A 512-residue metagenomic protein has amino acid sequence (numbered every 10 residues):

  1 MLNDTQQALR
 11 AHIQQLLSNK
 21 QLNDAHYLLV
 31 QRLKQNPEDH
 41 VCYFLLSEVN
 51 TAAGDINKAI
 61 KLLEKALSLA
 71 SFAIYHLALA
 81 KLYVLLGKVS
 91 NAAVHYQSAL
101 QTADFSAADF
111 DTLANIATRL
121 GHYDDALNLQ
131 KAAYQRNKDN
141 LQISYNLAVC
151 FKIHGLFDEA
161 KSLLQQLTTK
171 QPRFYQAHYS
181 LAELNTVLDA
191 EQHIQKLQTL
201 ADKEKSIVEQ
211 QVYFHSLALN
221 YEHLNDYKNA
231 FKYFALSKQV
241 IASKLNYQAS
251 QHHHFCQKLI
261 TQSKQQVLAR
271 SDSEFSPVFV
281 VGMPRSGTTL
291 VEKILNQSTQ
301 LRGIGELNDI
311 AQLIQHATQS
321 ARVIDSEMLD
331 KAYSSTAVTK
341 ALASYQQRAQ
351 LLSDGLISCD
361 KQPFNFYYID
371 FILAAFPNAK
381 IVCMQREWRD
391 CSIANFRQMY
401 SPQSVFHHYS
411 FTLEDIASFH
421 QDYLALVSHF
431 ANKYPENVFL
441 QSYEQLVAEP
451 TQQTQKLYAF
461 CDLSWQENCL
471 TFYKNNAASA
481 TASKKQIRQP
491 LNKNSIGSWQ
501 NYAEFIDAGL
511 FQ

Functional and structural regions predicted by a protein language model:
D39, F72-A73, S106, N140 (+1 more regions): Residue-level recognition of tetratricopeptide repeat
C42, Y75-H76, D109, I143 (+2 more regions): TPR alpha-solenoid repeat register
Y179-A182, I194-S206, F214-D272, L329 (+4 more regions): PAPS-dependent sulfotransferases, especially Golgi type II membrane carbohydrate sulfotransferases
S271-F376, M384: Phosphate-binding active sites in nucleotide-utilizing proteins
